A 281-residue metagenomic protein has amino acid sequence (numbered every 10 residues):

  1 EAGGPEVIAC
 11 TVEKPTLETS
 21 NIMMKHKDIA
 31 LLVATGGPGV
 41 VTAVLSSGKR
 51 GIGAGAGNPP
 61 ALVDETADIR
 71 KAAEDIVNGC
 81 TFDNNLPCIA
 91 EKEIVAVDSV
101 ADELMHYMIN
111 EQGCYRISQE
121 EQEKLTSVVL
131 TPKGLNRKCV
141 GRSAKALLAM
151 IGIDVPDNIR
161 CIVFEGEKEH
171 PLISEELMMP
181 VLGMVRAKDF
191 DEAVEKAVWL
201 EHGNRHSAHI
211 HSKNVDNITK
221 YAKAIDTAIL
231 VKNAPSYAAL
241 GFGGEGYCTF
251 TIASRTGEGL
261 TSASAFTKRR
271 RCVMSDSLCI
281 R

Functional and structural regions predicted by a protein language model:
E1-K71: Rossmann-like NAD(P) dinucleotide-binding subdomain of oxidoreductase/dehydrogenase enzymes
A2-I8, N84-E91, C114-L125, P156-R160 (+3 more regions): Flexible, glycine/charged-enriched surface loops at secondary-structure junctions
A9, L32-V33, G57, V97 (+4 more regions): Buried hydrophobic positions in well-ordered alpha/beta secondary-structure cores of metabolic enzymes
V12, A54, V97, K232-N233: Generic beta-sheet signal
S20-N21, A73, V194, T219: Short hydrophobic/charged patches on amphipathic alpha-helices used for structural packing and interfaces
M23-K27, D68, V129-R137, E176 (+1 more regions): Short, surface-exposed amphipathic charged segments that create phosphate/polyanion-binding patches used for binding
T42-K168: ALDH superfamily catalytic-core signature
I153-R281: Conserved C-terminal structural/oligomerization subdomain of aldehyde/semialdehyde dehydrogenase
